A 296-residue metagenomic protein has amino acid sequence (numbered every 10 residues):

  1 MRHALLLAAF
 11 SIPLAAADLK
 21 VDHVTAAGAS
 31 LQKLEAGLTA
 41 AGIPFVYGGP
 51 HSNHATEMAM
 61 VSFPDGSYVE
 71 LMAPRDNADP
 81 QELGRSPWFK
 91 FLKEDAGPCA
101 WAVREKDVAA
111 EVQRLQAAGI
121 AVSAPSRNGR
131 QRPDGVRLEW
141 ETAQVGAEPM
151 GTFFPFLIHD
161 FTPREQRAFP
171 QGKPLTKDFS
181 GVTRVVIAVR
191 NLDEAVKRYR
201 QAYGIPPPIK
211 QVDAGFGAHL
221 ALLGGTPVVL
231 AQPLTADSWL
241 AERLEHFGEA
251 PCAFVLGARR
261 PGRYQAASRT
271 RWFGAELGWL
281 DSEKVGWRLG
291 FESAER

Functional and structural regions predicted by a protein language model:
M1-A4: Positively charged n-region of N-terminal signal peptides that target proteins for export
L7-A8, A109: Intrinsically disordered, low-complexity segments enriched in polar/charged small residues
A8-A16: Hydrophobic h-region of N-terminal signal peptides that target proteins for export in Gram-negative bacteria
A17-V21, A26-V46, F63-R296: Glyoxalase I/VOC metalloenzyme domain signal
M58: Beta-strand-rich ligand-recognition modules
